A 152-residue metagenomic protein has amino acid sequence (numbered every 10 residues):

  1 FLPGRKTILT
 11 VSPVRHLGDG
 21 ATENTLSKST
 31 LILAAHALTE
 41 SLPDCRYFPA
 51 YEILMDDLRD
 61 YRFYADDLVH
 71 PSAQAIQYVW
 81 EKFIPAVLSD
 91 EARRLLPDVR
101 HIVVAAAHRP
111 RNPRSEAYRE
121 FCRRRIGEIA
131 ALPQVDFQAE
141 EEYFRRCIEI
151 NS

Functional and structural regions predicted by a protein language model:
F1-T25, D57, V99-A106: Active-site segments of SGNH/GDSL-like serine hydrolases that catalyze O-acetyl group transfer/hydrolysis on lipids
K6-I8, S29-D60, K82, A86 (+1 more regions): Extracellular serine-dependent O-acyl
T22-T30, P71: Alpha-helix N-cap and loop-to-helix initiation/capping positions
D60-V69: Short, surface-exposed amphipathic charged segments that create phosphate/polyanion-binding patches used for binding
D66-D67, Q77, K82-S152: Conserved catalytic region of serine esterases and O-acyltransferases that act on ester linkages in lipids
